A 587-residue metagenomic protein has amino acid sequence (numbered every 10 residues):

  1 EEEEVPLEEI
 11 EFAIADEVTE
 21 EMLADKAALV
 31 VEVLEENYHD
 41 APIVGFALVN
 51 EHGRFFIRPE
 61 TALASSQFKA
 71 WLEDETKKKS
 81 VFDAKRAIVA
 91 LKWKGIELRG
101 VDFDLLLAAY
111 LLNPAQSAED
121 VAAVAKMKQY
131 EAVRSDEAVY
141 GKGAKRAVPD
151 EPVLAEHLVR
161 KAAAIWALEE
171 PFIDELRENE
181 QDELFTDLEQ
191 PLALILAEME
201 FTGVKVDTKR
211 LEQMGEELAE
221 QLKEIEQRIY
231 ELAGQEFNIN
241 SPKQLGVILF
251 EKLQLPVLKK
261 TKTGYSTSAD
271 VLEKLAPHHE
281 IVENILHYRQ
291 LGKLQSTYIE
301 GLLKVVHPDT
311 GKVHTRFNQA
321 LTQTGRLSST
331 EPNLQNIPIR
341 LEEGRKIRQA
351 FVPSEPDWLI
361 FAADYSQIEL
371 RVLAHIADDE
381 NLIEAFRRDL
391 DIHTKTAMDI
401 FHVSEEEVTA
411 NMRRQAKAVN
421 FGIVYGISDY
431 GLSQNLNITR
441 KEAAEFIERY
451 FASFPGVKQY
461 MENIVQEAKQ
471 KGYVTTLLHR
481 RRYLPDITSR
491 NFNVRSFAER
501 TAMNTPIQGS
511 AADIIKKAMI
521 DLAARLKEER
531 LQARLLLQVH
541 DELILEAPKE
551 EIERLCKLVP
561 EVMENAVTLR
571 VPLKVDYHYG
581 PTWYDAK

Functional and structural regions predicted by a protein language model:
E1-E60, F82, A144-L154, L158-E342 (+7 more regions): Conserved "right-hand" nucleotidyltransferase catalytic core of DNA-directed polymerases
V31-H39, F237, V305-V306, N318-A320 (+8 more regions): Replace "in large, NTP-powered and nucleic-acid-processing enzymes" with "in large, NTP-powered factors and other
V33-E60, I360-A362, E369-H402, R481-R495: Metal-dependent catalytic core segments for phosphate chemistry
P42, A47-E51, S66-I173: Charged catalytic and DNA/RNA-contacting regions of genome-maintenance and nucleic-acid-processing enzymes
K77-F82, L91, R348-L373, N381-K417: Conserved catalytic alpha/beta cores of large enzymes that bind or transform nucleotide phosphates and polynucleotides
G95, G215-K243, E448-Q466, E550-K587: Polymerase palm active-site segment centered on the conserved acidic dipeptide of motif C
L98-G100, E131-A138, A233-N240, P256-T263 (+3 more regions): Short, surface-exposed acidic
K145-V148, F201, H314-T315, A320-T322 (+6 more regions): Conserved catalytic core of nucleic-acid polymerases
